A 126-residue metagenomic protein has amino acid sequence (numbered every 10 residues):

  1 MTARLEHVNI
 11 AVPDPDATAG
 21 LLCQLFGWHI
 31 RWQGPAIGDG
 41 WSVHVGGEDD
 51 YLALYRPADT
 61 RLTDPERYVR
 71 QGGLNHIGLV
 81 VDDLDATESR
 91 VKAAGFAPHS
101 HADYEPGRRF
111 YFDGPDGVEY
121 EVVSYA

Functional and structural regions predicted by a protein language model:
T2, N9-L52, A93: Core segments of cupin and vicinal oxygen chelate
R4-P13, S42-G46, D64-R90, R108-D113 (+1 more regions): Vicinal oxygen chelate
Q33, E88, K92-A126: Vicinal oxygen chelate
I37, R61, E105: Residue-level detector of flexible, active-site-proximal loop/helix-junction positions within diverse enzyme catalytic
Y51, T60-R61: Active-site/binding-pocket entry motifs
A53-Y55, E121: Conserved beta-strand in the GNAT
R56-D59, A86: Short, composition-biased local secondary-structure segments
